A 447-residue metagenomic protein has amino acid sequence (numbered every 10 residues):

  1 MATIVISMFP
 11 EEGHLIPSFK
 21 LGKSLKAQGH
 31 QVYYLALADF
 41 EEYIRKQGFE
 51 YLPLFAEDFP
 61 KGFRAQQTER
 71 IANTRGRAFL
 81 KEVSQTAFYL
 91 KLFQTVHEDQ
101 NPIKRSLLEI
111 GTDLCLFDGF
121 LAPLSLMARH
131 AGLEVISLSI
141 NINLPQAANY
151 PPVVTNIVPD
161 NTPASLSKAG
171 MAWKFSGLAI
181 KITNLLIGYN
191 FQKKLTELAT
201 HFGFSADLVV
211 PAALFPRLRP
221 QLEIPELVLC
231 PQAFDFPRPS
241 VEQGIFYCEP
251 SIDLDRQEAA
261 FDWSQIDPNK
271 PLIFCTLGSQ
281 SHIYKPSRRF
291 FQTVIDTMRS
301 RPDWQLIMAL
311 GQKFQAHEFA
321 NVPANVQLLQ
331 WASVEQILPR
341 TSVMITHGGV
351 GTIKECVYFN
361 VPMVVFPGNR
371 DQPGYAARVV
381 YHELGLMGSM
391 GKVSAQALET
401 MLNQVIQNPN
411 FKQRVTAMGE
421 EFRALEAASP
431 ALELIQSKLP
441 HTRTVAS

Functional and structural regions predicted by a protein language model:
A2-P10, P17-Y33, D39, Y43-E50 (+9 more regions): Nucleotide-activated sugar donor-binding and catalytic core shared by glycosyltransferases and related lipid-linked
Y33-S84: Conserved nucleotide-sugar phosphate-binding/catalytic loop shared by glycosyltransferases and other
A36-E41, G119-P123, P231-D235, L310-Q315: Short, polar loop motifs at secondary-structure junctions
E41-E42, D58-G62, I142-A148, P152 (+1 more regions): Short gly/pro/ser/thr-enriched loop/turn and capping motifs at secondary-structure boundaries
T68-L124, S176-L218: Conserved nucleotide-sugar donor-binding subdomain of glycosyltransferases
L92-W173, Q221-L222, E226, Q232-D235: Conserved nucleotide-sugar donor-interacting segment of glycosyltransferase catalytic cores, predominantly GT-B
A212-L214, Q221-D235, E242-D253: Donor nucleotide-sugar binding/catalytic pocket of nucleotide-sugar-dependent glycosyltransferases
P237-F314: Conserved catalytic-core segment of nucleotide-activated headgroup transferases in glycan assembly
